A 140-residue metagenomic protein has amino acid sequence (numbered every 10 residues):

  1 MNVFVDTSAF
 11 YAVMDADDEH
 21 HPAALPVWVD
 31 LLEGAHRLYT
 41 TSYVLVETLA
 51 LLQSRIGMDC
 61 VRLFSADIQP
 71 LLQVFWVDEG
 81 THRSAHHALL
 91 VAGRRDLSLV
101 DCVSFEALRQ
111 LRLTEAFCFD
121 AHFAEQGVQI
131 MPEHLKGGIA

Functional and structural regions predicted by a protein language model:
M1-Y39, Q53-L63, L135-A140: Short, well-structured N-terminal submotif of metal-dependent ribonuclease cores
D6, T48, L108-R109: Hydrophobic residues within well-ordered alpha-helices
F10, L45, H82, F123-A124: A generic structural signal for short hydrophobic patches within well-formed alpha-helices
G34-L38, L71-Q73, R112-T114: Short active-site oxyanion
A50-L52, D59-W76: Helix-adjacent hinge/juxtasegments
V74-E115: Active-site neighborhoods of divalent-metal-dependent phosphate/nucleic-acid chemistry enzymes
F105, Q110-A140: Acidic, PIN/NYN-like endoribonuclease modules and their adjacent C-terminal/linker elements
